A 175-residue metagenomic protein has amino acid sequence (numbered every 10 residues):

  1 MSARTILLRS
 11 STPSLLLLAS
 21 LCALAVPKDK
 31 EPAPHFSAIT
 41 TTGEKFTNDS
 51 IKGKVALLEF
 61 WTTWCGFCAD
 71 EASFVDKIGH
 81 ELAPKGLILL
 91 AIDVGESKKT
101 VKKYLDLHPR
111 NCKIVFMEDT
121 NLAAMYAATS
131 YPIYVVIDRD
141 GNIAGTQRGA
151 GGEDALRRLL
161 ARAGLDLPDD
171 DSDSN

Functional and structural regions predicted by a protein language model:
S2-L15: Bacterial N-terminal signal peptides that target proteins for export
L8, A19-H35, D166-N175: N-proximal helix/coil linker or "cap" segments that precede and/or mark the start of modular domains
P34, T47, W61, I88-L90 (+1 more regions): Conserved Rossmann-like nucleotide-binding pocket used by diverse enzymes that bind dinucleotide cofactors
F36-A56: A short beta-strand-turn-helix
K54-A56, W61-W64, S130: Short pre-active-site segment immediately N-terminal to redox-active cysteine/selenocysteine motifs in thiol-based
L57-L58, L89, Y134: Hydrophobic beta-strand anchors of alpha/beta hydrolase catalytic cores
A69-H108, E118-M125: Structural microenvironment flanking redox-active thiols in thiol-disulfide oxidoreductases
Y104-N111, M117-A161: Thiol/disulfide oxidoreductase modules built on the thioredoxin-like
